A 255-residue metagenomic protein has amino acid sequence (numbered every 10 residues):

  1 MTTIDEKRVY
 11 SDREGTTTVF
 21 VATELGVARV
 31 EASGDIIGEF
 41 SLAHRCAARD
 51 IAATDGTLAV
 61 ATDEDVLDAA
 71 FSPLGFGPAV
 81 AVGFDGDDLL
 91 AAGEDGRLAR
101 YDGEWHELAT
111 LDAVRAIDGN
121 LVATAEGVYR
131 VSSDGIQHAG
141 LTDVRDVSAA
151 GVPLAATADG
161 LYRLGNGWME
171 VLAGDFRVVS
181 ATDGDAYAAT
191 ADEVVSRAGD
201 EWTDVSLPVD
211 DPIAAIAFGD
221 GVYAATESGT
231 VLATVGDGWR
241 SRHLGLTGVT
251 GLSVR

Functional and structural regions predicted by a protein language model:
M1-R255: Acidic, polar-rich N-terminal leader regions of halophilic archaeal proteins
